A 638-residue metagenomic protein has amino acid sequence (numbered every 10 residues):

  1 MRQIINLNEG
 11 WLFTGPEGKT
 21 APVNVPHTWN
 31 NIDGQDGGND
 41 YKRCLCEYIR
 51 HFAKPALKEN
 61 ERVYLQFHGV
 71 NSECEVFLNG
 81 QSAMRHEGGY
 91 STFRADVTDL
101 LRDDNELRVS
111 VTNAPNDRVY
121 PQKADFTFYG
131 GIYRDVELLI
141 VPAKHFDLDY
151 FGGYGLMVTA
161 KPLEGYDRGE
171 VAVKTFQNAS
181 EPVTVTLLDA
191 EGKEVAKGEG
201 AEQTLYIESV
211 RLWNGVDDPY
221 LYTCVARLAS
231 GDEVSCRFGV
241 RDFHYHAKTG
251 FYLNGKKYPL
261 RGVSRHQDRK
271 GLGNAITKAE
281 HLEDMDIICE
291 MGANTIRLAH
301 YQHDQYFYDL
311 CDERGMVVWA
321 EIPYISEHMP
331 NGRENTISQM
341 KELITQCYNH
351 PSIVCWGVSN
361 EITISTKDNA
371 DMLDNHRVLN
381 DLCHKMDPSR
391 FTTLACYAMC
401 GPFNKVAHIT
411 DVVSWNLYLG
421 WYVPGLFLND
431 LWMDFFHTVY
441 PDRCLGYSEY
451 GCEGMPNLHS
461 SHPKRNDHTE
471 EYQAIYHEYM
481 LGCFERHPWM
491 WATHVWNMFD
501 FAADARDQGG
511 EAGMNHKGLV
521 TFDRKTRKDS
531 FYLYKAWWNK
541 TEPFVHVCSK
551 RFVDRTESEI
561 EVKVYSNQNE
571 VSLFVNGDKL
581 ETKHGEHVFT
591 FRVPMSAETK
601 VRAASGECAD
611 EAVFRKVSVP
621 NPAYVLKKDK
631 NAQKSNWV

Functional and structural regions predicted by a protein language model:
M1-Q302, Y308-L310, R314-V318, Q339-E342 (+8 more regions): Secreted/periplasmic carbohydrate-active enzymes, especially glycoside hydrolases
K174, M285-I288, T295-W537, F544-T556 (+3 more regions): Substrate-binding/catalytic cleft of secreted carbohydrate-active enzymes, primarily glycoside hydrolases
